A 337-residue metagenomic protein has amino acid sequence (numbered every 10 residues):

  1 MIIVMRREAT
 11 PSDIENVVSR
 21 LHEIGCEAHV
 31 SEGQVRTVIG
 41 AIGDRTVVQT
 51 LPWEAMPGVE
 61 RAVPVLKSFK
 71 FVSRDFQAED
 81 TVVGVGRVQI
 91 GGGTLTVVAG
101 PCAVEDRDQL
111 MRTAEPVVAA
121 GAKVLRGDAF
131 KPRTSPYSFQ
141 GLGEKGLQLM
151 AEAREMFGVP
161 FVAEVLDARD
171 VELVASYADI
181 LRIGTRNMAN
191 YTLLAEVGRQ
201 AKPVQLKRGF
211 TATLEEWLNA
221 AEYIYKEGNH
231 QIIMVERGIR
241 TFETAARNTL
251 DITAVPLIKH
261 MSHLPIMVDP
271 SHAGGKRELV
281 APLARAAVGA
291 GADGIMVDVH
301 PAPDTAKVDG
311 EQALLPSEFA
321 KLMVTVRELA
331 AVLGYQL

Functional and structural regions predicted by a protein language model:
M1-V97: Non-catalytic terminal accessory/regulatory regions of metabolic enzymes
R6, L142, G158-D167, D179-Y191 (+4 more regions): Catalytic beta/alpha-barrel core
E8, L95-R112, S135-G141, P160-E164 (+3 more regions): Active-site mouth loops of central-metabolism enzymes
R74-E79, S135-Q148, A168-V171, T185-A201 (+3 more regions): Active-site-adjacent beta->alpha loops and helix N-cap segments on the catalytic face of soluble alpha/beta enzymes
V83-C102, K131-P136, K259-V268: N-terminal small/glycine-rich loop or linker at the start of catalytic domains across soluble metabolic enzymes
V85, R199-V299: Catalytic alpha/beta core domains of metabolic enzymes, predominantly
R126-E144, P301-A313: Glycine-rich, proline-tolerant flexible connector loops at the mouths of alpha/beta enzymes
F139-A163, E196-P203, I252-M267, Q312-Y335: Alpha-helix-loop-beta-strand connector modules within alpha/beta enzyme cores
